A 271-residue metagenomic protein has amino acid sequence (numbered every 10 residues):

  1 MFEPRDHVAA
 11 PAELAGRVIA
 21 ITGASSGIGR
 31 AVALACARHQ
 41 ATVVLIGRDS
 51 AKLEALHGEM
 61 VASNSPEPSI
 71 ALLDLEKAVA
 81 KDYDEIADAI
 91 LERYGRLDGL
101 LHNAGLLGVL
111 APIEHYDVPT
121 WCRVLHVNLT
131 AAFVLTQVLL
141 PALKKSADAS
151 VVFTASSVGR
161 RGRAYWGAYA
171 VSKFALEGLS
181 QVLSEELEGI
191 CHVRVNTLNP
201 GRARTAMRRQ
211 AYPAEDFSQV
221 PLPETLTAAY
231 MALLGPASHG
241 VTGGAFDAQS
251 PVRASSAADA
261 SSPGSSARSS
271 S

Functional and structural regions predicted by a protein language model:
V18, S25-S26: Conserved glycine-rich cofactor-binding loop
A41-L56: Conserved glycine-rich Rossmann-like NAD(P)H-binding loop of the short-chain dehydrogenase/reductase
S63-V79: Rossmann-fold cofactor-recognition segment
I86, A111-I113, D117-C122: Substrate-binding pocket helix/loop in short-chain dehydrogenase/reductase
T136, S172: Active-site helix of classical SDR
S156: Residue(s) in the substrate-gating loop at a strand-loop-helix junction that position the organic substrate next
G189, V193, T197-L198, T205 (+1 more regions): C-terminal helical subdomain
